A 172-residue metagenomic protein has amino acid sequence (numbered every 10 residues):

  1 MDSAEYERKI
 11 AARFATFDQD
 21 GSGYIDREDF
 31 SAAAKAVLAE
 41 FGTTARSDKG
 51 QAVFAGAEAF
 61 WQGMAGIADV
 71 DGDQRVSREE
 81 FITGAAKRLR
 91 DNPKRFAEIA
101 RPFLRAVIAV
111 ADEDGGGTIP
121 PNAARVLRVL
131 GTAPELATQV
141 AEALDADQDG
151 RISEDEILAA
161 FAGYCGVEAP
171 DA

Functional and structural regions predicted by a protein language model:
M1-E5, A55-G56, E98-I99, L130-T132: Short helix-capping and inter-helix turn/linker motifs at the boundaries of alpha-helical repeat units
D2-T43, S47: The feature marks the first
E5, F54, F60, A85 (+1 more regions): Extracellular/periplasmic low-complexity linear segments
E7-S22, Q51-D73, R101-G115, L136-E154: Primarily EF-hand calcium-binding motifs
D26-A45, V76-D91, T118-G131, S153-V167: Amphipathic regulatory helices of Ca2+-sensor modules
T44, N92-A97, T138-Q139, E168-A172: Flexible, disordered linker segments and immediate boundary regions flanking tandem C2H2 zinc-finger modules
K94-F96, D114-G115, R128, T132 (+1 more regions): Short acidic, glycine/proline-enriched loop segments that cap or flank alpha-helices
F96, F103, F161: Surface-exposed, interaction-prone regions with an acidic/low-complexity signature
